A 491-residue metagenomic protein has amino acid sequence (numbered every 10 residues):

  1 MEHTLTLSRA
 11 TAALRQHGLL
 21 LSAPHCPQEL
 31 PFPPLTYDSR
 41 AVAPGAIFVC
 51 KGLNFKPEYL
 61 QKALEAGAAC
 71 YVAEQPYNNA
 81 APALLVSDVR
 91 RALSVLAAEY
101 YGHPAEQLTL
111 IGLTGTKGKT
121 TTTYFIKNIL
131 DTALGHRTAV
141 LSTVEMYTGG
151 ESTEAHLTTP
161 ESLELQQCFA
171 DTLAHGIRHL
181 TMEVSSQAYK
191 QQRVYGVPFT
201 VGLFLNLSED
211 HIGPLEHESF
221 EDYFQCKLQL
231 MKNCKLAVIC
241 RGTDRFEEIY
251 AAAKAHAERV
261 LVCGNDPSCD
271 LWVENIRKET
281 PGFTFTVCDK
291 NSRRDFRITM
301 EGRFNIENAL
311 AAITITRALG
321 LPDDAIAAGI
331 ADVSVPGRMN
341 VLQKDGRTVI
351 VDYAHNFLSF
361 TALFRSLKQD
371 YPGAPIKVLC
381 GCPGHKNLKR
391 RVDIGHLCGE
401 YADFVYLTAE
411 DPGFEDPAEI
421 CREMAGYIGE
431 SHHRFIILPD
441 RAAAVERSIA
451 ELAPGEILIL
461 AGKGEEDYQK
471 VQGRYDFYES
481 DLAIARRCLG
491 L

Functional and structural regions predicted by a protein language model:
M1-L21, P44, L53-F55, D131 (+4 more regions): ATP-dependent carboxylate-amine ligase
M1-V95, W272, E301, E415 (+2 more regions): N-terminal leader/targeting and accessory segments in enzymes
I47, C70, V201, L236 (+2 more regions): Well-ordered beta-strand positions
A69-E74, A237-G242, L379-C380, F404-D411: Short internal beta-strands
A69-N78, S142-E145, G242-R245, N265-D266 (+1 more regions): Short, polar loop motifs at secondary-structure junctions
A73, S87, S142, V184 (+4 more regions): Short loop/edge segments at beta-strand edges and connector loops that shape dinucleotide/nucleotide cofactor-binding
Y77-A80, H175, K190, T200-V349 (+2 more regions): Acidic, Mg2+-coordinating active-site environments of NTP-dependent enzymes
V95-A237, R241, R245-E258, L310 (+1 more regions): Phosphate-binding loop of NTP-binding sites
